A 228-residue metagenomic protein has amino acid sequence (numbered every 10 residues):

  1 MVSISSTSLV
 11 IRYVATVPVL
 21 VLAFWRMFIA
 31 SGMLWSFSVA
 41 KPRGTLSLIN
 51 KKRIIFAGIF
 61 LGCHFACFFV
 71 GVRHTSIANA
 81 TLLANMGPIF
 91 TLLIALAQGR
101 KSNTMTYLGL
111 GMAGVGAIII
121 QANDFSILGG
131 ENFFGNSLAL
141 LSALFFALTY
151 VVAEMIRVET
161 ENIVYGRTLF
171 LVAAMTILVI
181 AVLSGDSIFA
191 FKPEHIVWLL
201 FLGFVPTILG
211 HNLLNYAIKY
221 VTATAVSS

Functional and structural regions predicted by a protein language model:
M1-F24, F56-I59, C63, C67 (+3 more regions): Glycine-/small-residue-enriched transmembrane alpha-helix faces in small-molecule transporters and effluxers
S3-L9, A30-L48, G114-G130, L171-H195: Membrane-interface helix-cap regions at the ends of transmembrane helices in multi-pass membrane proteins
S3-S6, V39-N79, A84, I119 (+1 more regions): Specific transmembrane alpha-helical segments of multi-pass solute transporters/efflux pumps, especially DMT/EamA
V21-S31, F69-K101, S142, A223-S228: Specific alpha-helical transmembrane segments that line the substrate/conduction pathway and gating interfaces
W25, A80-M86, V152-M175, F204-S228: Helix-helix packing/entry segments at the starts of transmembrane helices
S31-L34, T91-L93, L110, I127-G185 (+2 more regions): Transmembrane alpha-helical segments that form core, pore/gating elements of small-molecule transporters/exporters
L34, S38, I55, L61 (+4 more regions): Hydrophobic transmembrane alpha-helices of multi-pass small-molecule transport proteins
L48, K52, T81-A84, A97-I120 (+2 more regions): Loop-to-transmembrane alpha-helix entry segments
